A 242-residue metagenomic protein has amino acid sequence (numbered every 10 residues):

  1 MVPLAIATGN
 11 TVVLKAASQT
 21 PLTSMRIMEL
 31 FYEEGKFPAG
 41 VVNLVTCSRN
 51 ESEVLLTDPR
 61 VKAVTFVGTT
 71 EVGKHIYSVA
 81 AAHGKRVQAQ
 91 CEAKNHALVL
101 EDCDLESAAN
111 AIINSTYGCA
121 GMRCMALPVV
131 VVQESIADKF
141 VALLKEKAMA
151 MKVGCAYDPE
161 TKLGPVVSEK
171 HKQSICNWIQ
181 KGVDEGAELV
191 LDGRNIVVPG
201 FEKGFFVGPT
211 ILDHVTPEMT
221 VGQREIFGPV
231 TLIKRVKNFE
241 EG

Functional and structural regions predicted by a protein language model:
M1-P38: Conserved small-residue-rich beta-alpha loop and adjacent elements that most often cradle the phosphate/pyrophosphate
N10, K15-A17, T46, V67 (+1 more regions): Short beta->alpha connector loops at strand-helix junctions that form conserved, small/polar/Pro-enriched
V12-A16, A39-N43, R86-V87, T231-L232: Short beta-strand->loop structural element characteristic of the AMP-binding/adenylate-forming
E33-G35, G40, T69-T216, N238-E241: ALDH superfamily catalytic-core signature
N43-T65: A structured beta-alpha segment of the ubiquitous adenosine-cofactor-binding alpha/beta core
L44-C47, V99, I233-K237: Short acidic-hydrophobic, aromatic-tinged amphipathic segments that line or gate anion-handling sites
P59-R60, H83, V207, I226: Short, structured coil segments at secondary-structure junctions
